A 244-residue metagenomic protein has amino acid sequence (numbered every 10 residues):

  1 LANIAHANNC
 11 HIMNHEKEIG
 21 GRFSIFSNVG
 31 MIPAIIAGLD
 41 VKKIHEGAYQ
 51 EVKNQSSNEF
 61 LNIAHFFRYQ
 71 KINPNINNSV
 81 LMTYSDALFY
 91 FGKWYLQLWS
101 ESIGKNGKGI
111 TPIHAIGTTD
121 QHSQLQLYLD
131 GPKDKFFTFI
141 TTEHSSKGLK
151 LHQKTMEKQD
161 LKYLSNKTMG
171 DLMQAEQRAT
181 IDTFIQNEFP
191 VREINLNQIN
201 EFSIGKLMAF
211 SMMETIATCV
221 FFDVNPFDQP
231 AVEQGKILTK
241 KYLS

Functional and structural regions predicted by a protein language model:
L1-T138, K147, Q229-S244: Active-site phosphate/pyrophosphate-binding segments
A5-N8, Q153-T155, A209: Short, glycine/charged-enriched secondary-structure capping and boundary segments
H11-E18, L161-S165, D223-V224: Short beta-alpha connecting loops at secondary-structure transitions that line or flank enzyme active sites
I113-I199: Helicase-primase coupling helices
L125, E201-S203, M208: Long, Lys/Arg- and hydrophobic-enriched amphipathic alpha-helices
K206-S244: Generic C-terminus detector
